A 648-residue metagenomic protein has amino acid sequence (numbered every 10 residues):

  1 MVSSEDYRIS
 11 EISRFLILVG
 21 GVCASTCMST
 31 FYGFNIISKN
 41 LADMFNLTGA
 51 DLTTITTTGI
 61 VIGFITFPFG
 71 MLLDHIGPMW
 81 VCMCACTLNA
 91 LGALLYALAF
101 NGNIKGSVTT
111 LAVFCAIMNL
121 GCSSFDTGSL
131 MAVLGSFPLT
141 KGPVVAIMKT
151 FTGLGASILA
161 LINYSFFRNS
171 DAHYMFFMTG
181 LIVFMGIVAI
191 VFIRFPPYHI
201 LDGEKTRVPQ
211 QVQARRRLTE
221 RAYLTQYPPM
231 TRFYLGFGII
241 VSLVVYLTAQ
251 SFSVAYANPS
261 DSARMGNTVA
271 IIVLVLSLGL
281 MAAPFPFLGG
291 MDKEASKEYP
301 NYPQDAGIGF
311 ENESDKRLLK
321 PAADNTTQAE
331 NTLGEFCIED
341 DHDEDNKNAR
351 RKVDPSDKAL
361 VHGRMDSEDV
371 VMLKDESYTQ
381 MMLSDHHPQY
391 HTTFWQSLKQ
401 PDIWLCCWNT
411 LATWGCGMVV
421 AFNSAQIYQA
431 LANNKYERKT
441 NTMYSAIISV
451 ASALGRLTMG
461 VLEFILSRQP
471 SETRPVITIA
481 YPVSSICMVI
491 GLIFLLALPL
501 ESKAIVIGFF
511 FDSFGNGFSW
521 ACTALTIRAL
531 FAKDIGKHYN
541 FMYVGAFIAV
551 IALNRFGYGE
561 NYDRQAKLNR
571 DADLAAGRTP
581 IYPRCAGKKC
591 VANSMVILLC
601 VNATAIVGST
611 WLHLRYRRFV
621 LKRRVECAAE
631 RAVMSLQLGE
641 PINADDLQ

Functional and structural regions predicted by a protein language model:
V2, I193-K399, F619-Q648: Long, low-complexity inter-transmembrane loops of multi-pass membrane transporters
F31-L41, I239-D261, P388, F394-A453 (+3 more regions): Extracytoplasmic gate region of multi-pass secondary transporters
L41, C122-I147, V420-S424, Y428 (+3 more regions): Intracellular juxtamembrane helix-capping segments at the cytosolic ends of symmetry-related transmembrane helices
T56-D74, L91-G92, S157, L161 (+1 more regions): Central cavity-lining transmembrane alpha-helices of secondary-active solute carriers, predominantly the Major
I65-C82, M291, L454-P475: Helix-to-loop junctions at the C-terminal end of transmembrane segments in multipass secondary transporters
T87-I104, I486-L500: C-terminal ends and interior cores of transmembrane alpha-helices in multi-pass membrane transporters/permeases
K105-F125, K503-S519: Hydrophobic core of transmembrane alpha-helices in multi-pass small-molecule transporters, especially MFS/SLC-type
L405-F422, L431-M459, E463-T523: C-terminal transmembrane helical hairpin of 12-TM major facilitator-type secondary transporters
